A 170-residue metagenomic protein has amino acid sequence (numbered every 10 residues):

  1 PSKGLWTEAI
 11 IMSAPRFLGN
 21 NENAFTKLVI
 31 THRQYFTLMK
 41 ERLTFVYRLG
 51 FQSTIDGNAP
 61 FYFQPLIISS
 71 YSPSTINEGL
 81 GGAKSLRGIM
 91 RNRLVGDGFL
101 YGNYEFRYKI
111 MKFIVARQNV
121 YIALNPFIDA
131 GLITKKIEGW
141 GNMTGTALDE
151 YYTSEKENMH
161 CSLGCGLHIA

Functional and structural regions predicted by a protein language model:
K3-A170: C-terminal transmembrane beta-barrel domains of outer membrane proteins
